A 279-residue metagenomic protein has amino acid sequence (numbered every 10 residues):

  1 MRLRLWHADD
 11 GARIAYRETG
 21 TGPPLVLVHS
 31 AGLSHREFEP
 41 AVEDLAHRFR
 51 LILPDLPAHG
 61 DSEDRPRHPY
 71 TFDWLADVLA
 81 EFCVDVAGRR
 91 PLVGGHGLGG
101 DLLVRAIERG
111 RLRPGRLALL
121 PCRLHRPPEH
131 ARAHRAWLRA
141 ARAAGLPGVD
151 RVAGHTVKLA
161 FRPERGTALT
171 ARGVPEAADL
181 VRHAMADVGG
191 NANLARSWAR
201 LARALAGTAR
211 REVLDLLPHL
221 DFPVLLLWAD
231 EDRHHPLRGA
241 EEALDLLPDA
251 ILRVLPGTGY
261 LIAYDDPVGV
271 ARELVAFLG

Functional and structural regions predicted by a protein language model:
A12-D61: Conserved HGGG/HGGXW glycine-rich cap/lid loop of the alpha/beta-hydrolase fold
H29-A31, G95-G100: Conserved alpha/beta-hydrolase "nucleophile elbow" surrounding the catalytic nucleophile
L53-L98, H130, R272: Active-site loop/oxyanion-hole signature of alpha/beta-hydrolase fold enzymes
E108, G115-R151: Flexible "cap/lid" loop of the alpha/beta hydrolase fold
P128-H130, R151-H219: Conserved alpha/beta-hydrolase catalytic His-Asp/Glu region
L220, L226-W228: Short beta-strand/loop motif that positions the catalytic acidic residue of the alpha/beta-hydrolase fold
R233-G239: Conserved alpha/beta-hydrolase "acid-adjacent" motif
T258-P267, A271: Catalytic histidine-centered segment of alpha/beta-hydrolase-like enzymes
